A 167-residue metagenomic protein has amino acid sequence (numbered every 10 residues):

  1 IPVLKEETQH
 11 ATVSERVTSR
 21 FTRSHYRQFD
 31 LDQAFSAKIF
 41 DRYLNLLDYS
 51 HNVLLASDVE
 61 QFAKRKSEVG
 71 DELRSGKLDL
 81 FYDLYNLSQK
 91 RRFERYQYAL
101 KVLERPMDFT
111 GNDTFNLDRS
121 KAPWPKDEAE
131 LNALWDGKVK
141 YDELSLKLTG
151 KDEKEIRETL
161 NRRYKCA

Functional and structural regions predicted by a protein language model:
I1-A167: Flexible, low-complexity junctional segments that flank or bridge functional domains
